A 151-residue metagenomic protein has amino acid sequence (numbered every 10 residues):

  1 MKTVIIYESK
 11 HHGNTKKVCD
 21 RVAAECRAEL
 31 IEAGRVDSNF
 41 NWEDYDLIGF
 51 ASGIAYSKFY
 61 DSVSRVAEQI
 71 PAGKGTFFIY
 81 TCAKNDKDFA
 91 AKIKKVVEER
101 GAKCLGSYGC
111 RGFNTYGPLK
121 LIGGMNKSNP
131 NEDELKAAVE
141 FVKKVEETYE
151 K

Functional and structural regions predicted by a protein language model:
T3-I6, K10, K16-K17, A24-I31 (+1 more regions): FMN-binding flavodoxin-like domain, especially the glycine-rich phosphate-binding loop
A33-D37: Conserved SAM/SAH-binding loop
